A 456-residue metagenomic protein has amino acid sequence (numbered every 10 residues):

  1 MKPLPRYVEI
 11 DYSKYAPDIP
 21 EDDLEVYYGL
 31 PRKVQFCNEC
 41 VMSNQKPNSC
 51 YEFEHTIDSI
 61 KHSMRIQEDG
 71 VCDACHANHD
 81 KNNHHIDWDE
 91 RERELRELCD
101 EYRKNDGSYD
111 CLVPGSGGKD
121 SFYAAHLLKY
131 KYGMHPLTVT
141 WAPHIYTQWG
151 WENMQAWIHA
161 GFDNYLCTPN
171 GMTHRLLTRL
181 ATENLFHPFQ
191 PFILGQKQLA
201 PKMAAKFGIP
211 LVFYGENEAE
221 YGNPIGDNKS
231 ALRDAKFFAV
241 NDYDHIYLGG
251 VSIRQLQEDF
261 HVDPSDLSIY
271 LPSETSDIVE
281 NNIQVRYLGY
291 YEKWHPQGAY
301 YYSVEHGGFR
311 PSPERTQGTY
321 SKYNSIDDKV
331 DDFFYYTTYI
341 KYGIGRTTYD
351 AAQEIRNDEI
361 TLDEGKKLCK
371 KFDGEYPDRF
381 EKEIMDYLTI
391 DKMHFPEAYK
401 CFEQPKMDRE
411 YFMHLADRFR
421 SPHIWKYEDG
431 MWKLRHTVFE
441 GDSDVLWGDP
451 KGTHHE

Functional and structural regions predicted by a protein language model:
M1-C111, L127-E456: Nucleotide-activated chemistry modules centered on ATP-dependent adenylation/adenylyltransferase
C111-D120: Short, glycine-rich nucleotide/cofactor-binding loops
Y123-A124: Hydrophobic positions on the alpha1 helix immediately C-terminal to the Walker A/P-loop
